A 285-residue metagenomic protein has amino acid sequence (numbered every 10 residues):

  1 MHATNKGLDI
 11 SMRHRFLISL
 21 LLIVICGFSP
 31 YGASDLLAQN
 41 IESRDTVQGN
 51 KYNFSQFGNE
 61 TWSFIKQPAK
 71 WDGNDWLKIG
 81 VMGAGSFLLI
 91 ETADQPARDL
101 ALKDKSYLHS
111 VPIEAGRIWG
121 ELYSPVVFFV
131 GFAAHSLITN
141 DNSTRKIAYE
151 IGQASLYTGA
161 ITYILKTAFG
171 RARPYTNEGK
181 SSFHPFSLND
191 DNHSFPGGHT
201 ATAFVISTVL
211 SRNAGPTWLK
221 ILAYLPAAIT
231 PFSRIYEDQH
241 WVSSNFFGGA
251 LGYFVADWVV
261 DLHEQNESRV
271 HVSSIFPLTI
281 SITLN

Functional and structural regions predicted by a protein language model:
M1-H14: N-terminal secretory signal peptides that target proteins for export/translocation
R13-S19, I23, G27-K78, A115-V127 (+1 more regions): Replace "edges of transmembrane helices
I79-G83: Alpha-helical transmembrane segments
G85-Q95: Alpha-helical transmembrane segments of multi-pass membrane proteins
L88, A134-H135: Generic structural signal for hydrophobic core residues of well-folded globular domains
A93-K103: Membrane-interface helix-loop junction between the first two transmembrane segments
A101-I113: Perimembrane loop-to-helix junctions flanking transmembrane segments
F128-A133: Long, hydrophobic/aromatic-enriched structural stretches that serve as scaffold segments
